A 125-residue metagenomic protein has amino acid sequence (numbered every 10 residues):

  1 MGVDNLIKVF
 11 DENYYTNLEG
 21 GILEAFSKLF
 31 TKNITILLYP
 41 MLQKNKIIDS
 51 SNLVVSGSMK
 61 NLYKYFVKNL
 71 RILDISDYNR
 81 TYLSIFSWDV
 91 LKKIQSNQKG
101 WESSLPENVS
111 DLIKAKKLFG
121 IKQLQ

Functional and structural regions predicted by a protein language model:
M1-Q125: Active-site cores that bind ATP or allylic diphosphates and position pyrophosphate for catalysis
